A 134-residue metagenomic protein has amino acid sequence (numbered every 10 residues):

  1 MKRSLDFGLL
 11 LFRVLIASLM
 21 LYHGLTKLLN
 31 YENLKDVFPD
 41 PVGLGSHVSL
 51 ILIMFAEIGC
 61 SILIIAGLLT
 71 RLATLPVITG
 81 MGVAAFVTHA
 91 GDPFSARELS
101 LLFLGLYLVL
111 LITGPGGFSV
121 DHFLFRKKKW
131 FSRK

Functional and structural regions predicted by a protein language model:
M1-L29, H47-F55, G59-K134: Extended, low-polarity transmembrane helix blocks
L28-H47: Membrane-interface interhelical connector segments
